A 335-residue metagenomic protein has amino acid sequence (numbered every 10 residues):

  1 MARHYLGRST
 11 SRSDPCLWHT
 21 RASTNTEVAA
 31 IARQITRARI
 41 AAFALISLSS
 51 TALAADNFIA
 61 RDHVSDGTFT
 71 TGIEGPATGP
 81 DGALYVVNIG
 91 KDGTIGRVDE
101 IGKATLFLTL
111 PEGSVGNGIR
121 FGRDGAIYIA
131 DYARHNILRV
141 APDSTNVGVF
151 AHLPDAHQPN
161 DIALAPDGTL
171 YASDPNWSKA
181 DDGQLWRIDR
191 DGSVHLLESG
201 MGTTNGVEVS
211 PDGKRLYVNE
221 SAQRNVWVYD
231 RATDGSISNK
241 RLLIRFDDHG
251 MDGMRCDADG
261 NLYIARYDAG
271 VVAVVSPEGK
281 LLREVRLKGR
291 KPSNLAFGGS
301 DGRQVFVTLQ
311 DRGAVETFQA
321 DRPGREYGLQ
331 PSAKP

Functional and structural regions predicted by a protein language model:
A55-F69, K240: A short helix->beta-strand "capping" segment at the edge of beta-propeller domains
G67-L84, L110-D131, N136, L153-D182 (+5 more regions): Beta-rich, blade/repeat-based domains predominating in secreted/periplasmic proteins but also intracellular
V86-K103: Beta-propeller domains
D92, R134, D181-D182, Q223 (+2 more regions): A detector of repeated loop/turn-to-beta-strand junctions in beta-rich toroidal repeat architectures
T94-G96, N136-L138, Q184-W186, N225-W227 (+2 more regions): A short loop-to-beta-strand structural motif that recurs across blades of beta-propeller domains
V98-K103, A141-T145, D189-G192, R231-D234 (+2 more regions): Short loop/turn segments that connect beta-strands within beta-propeller blades
T105-T109, G148-H152, H195-S199, S238-I244 (+2 more regions): Beta-propeller fold detector
A296-P335: Blade-level signature of beta-propeller repeat domains, shared across WD40, Kelch, NHL, RCC1 and BNR/Asp-box propellers
